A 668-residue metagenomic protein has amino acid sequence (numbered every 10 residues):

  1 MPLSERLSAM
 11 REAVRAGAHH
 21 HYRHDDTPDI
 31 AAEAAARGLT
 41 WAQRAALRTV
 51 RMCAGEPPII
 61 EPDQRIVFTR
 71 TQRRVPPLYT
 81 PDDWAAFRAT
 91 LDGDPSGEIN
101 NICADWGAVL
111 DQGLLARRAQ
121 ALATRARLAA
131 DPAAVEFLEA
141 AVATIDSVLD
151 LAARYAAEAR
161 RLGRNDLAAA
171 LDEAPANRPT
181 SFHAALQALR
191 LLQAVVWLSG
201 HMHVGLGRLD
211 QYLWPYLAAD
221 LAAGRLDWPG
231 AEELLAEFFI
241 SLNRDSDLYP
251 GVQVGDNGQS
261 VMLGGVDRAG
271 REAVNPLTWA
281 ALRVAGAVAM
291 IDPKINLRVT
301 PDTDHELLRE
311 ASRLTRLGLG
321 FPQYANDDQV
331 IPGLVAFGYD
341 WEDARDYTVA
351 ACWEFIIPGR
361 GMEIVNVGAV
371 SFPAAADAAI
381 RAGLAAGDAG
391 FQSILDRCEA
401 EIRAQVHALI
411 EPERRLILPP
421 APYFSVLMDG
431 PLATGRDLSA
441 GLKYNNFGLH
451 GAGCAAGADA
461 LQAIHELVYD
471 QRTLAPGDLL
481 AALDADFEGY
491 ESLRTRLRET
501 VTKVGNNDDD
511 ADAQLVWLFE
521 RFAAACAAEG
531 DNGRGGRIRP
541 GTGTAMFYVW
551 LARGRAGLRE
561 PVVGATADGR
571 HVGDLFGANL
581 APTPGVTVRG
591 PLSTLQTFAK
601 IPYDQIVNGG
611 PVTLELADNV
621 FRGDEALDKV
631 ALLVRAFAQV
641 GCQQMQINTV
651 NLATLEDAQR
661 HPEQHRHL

Functional and structural regions predicted by a protein language model:
M1-A141, A169-N177, S181-L668: Conserved catalytic cores of very large enzyme subunits
A141-T144, V148, A152: Low-complexity, highly charged intrinsically disordered N-terminal segments that act as targeting/localization
A152-A159, D210-W214: Extended amphipathic alpha-helical scaffold segments
L162-N165: A conserved hydrophobic secondary-structure block that centers on an alpha-helix together with its immediately flanking
